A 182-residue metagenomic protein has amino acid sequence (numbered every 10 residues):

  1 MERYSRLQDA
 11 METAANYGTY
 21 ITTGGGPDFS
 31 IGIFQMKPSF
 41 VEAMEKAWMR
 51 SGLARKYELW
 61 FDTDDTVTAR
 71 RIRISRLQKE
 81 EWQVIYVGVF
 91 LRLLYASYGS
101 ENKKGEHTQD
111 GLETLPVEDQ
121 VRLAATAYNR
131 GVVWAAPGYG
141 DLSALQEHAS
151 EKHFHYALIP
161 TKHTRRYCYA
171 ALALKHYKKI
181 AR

Functional and structural regions predicted by a protein language model:
M1-T19, G26, I31-V41, V87 (+1 more regions): Short, functionally critical alpha-helical segments immediately adjacent to catalytic or ligand/cofactor-binding
A14, G18-T22, D65, E106: A generic structural signal for ordered alpha-helices
P27, F40-R182: Non-catalytic cell-wall polysaccharide-engagement segments
